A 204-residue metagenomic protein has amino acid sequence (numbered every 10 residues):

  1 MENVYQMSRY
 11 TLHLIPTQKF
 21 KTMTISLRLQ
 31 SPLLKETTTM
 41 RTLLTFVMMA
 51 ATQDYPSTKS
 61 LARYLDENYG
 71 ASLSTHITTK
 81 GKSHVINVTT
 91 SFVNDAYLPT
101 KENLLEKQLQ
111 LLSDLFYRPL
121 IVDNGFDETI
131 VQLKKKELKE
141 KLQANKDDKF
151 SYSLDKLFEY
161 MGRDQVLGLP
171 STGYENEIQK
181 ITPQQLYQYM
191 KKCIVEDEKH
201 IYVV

Functional and structural regions predicted by a protein language model:
M1-T24: N- or domain-start disorder-to-order transition segments that initiate the globular core
I15, K21-L33, T39-R41, K59-D114 (+2 more regions): M16 family metallopeptidases and their MPP-like homologs
R41-A51: Active-site SXXK
A51-D54, A96-P99, R118-D127: Short, polar/flexible loop-turn hinges at active-site or ligand-entry regions and domain interfaces
Q53, T100, L104, I130 (+3 more regions): Catalytic cores of large soluble enzymes that bind and process phosphate-bearing ligands
A62-R63, R118-L142: Acidic/histidine-enriched alpha-helical segments
S72-H76, P119, Q188: Short, charged beta->alpha transition segments
K139-E196: Scaffold signal of the M16-like zinc-metallopeptidase fold and its non-catalytic homologs
